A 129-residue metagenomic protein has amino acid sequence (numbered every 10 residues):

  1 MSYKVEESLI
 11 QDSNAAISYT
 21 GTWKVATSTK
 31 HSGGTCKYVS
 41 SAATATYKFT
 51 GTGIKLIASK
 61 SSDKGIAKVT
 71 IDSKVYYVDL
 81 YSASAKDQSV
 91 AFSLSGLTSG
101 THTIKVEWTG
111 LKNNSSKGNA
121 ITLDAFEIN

Functional and structural regions predicted by a protein language model:
M1-N129: Glycan-recognition surfaces in beta-rich domains, encompassing non-catalytic CBMs and lectin-like receptor-binding
